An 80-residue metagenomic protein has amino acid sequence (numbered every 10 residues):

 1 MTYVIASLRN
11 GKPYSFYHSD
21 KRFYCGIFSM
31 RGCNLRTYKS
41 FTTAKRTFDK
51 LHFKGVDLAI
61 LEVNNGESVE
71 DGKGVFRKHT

Functional and structural regions predicted by a protein language model:
M1-G32, L51-F53: Short aromatic-glycine-(Arg/Gly/Cys) micro-motifs in beta-strand/loop hairpins
C33-T80: Short, mixed-charge low-complexity intrinsically disordered segments
